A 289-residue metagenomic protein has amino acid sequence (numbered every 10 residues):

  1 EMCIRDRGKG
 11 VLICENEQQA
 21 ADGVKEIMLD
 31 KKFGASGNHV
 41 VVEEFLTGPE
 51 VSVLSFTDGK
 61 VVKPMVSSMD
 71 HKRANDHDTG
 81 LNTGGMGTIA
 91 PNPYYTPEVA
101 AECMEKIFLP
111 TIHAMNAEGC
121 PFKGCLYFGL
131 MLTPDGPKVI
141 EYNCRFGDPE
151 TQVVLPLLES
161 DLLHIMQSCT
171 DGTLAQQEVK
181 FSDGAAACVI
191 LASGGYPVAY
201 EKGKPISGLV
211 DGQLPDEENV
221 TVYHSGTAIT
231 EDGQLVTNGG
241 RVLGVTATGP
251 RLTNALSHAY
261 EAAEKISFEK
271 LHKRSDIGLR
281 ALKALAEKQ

Functional and structural regions predicted by a protein language model:
M2-I4: Short, small-residue-biased leader/transition segments that mark boundaries at the very start of proteins
G8-G10, A187, G239-G244: Short amphipathic alpha-helical segments
G10-T151: Internal nucleotide-binding/catalytic subdomain
Q19-D22, P197-Y200, P250-S257: Short, conserved charged micro-motifs
F56, I190-A192, T246-T248: Short hydrophobic/aromatic beta-strand micro-patches that form the beta-sheet surface supporting nucleotide- or nucleic
N75-H77, Q176-E178, A228-L235: Short beta-strand/turn micro-motifs at beta-sheet edges
E102-L126, N143-E217, T230: Active-site "cap" helix and flanking loop/linker of ATP-utilizing ligase/carboxylase catalytic domains
T227-D232, V236-Q289: Generic C-terminus detector
